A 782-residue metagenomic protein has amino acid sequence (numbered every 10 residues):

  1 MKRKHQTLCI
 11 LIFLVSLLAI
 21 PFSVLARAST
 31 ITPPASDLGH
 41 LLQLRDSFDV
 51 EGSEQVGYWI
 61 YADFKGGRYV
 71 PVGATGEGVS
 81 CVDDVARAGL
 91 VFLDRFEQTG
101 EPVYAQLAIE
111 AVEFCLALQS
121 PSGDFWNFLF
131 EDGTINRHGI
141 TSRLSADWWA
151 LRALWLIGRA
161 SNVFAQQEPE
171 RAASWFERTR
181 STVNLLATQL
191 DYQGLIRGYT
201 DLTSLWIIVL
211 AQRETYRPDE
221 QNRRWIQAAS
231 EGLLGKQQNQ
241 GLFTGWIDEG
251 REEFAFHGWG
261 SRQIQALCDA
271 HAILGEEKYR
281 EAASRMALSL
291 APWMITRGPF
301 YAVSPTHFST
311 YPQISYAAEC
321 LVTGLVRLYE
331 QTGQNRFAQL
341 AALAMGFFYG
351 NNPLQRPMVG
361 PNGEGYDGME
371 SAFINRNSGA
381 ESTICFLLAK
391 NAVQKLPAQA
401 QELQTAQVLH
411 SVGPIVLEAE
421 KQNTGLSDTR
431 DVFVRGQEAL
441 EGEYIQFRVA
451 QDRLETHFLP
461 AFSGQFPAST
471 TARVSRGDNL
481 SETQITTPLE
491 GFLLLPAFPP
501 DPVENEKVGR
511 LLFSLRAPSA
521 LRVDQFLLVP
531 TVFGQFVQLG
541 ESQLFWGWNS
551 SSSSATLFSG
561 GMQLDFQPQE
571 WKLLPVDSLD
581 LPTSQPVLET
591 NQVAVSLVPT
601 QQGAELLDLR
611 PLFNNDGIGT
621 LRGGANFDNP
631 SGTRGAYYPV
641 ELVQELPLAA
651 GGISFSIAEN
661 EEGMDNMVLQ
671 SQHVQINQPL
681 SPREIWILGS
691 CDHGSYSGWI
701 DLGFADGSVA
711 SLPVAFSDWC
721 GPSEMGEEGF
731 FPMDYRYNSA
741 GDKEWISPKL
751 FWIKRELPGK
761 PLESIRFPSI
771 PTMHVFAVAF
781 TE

Functional and structural regions predicted by a protein language model:
R27-R87, Q98-I140, P169-A187, E220-G241 (+2 more regions): Low-complexity, Ser/Thr/Pro/Gly-enriched N-terminal "stalk/linker" regions
S29-L38, F96-I109, A160-S181, Q212-E231 (+4 more regions): Structural helix-adjacent loops and short alpha-helical linkers that scaffold large soluble proteins
S29-L44, R327, Q331, L343 (+5 more regions): Terminal, non-catalytic domain-edge segments
D46, E51-E77, G123-A146, Y192-A211 (+3 more regions): Carbohydrate-binding/catalytic loop surfaces
G78-E97, R143-N162, R197-T215, E252-A272 (+3 more regions): Well-ordered alpha-helical segments within folded domains of soluble proteins
Q404-R453, P518-L544, V576-T583, V598-V668: Glycan-recognition and processing domains
S463, Q592-E782: N-terminal/edge-of-domain interface segments
L512-A520, R766-T772: Short beta-strand-plus-loop segments that form exposed binding edges in beta-rich domains
